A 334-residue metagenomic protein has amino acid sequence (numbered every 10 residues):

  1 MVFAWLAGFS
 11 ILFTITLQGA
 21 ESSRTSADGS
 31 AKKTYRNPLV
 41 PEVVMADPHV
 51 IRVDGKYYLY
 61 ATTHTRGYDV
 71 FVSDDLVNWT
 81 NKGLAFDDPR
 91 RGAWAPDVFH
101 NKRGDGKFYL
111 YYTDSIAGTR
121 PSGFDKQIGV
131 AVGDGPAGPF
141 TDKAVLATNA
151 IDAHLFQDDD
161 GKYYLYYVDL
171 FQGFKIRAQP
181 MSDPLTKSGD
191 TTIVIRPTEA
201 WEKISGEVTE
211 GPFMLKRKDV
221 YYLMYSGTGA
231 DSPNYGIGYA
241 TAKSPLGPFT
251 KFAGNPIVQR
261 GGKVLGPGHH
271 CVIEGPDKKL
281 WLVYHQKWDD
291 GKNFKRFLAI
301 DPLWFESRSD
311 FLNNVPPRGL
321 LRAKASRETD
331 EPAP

Functional and structural regions predicted by a protein language model:
M1-F3, P334: Accessible peptide chain termini
F3-T16: Bacterial N-terminal signal peptides
G19-P334: Carbohydrate-active catalytic/glycan-binding domains of CAZyme proteins, especially the secreted or lumenal ectodomains
